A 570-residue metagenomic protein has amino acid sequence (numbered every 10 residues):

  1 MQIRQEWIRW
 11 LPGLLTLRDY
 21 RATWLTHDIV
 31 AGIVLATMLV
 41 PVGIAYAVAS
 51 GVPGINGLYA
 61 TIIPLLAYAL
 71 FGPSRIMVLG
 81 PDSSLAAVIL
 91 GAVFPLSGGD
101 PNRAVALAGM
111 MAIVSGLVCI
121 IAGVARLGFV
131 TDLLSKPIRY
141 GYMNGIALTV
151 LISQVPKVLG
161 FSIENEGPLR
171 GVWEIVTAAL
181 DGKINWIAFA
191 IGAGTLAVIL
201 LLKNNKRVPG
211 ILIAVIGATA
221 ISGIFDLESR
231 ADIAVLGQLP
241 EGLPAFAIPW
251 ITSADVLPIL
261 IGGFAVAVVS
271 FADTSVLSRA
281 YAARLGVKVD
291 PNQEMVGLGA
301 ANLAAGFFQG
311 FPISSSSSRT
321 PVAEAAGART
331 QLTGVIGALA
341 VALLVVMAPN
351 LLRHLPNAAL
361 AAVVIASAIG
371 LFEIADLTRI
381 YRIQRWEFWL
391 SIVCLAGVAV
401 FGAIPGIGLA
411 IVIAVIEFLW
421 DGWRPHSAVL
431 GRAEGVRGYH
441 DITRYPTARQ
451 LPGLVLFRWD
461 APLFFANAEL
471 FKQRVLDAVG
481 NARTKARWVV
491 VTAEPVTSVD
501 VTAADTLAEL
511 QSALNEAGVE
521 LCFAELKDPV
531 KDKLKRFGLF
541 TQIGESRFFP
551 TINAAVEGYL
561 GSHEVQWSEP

Functional and structural regions predicted by a protein language model:
M1-R437, L451, A486, T506 (+1 more regions): Transmembrane helical cores of multi-pass ion-transport proteins
V78, F523, F548: Conserved SAM-binding loop
I89, V176, F471, V475-A478 (+1 more regions): Generic hydrophobic alpha-helical segments
L339, V530-K531, P550: Short secondary-structure capping/turn micro-motifs that flank functional sites
G370-Q542, L560-H563, W567-P570: The feature marks cytosolic C-terminal regulatory regions of anion transporters and related permeases
Q542-G558: Short acidic-hydrophobic, aromatic-tinged amphipathic segments that line or gate anion-handling sites
